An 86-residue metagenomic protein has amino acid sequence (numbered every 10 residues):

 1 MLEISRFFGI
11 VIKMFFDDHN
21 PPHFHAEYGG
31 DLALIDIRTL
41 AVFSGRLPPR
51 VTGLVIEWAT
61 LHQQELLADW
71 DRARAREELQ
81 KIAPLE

Functional and structural regions predicted by a protein language model:
M1-E86: Basic nucleic-acid-binding interfaces
